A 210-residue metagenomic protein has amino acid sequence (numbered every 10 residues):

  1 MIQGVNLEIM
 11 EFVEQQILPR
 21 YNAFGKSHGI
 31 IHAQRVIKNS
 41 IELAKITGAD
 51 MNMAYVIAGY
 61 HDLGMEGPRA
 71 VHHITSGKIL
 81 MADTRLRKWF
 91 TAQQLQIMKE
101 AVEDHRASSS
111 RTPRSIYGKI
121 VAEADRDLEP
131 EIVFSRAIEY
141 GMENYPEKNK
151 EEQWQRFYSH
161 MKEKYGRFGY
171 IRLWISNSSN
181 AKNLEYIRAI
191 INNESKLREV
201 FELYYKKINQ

Functional and structural regions predicted by a protein language model:
I2-P19: Short alpha-helical hairpin
G4, N22-A49, Y60, S110-Q210: Divalent metal-dependent phosphate-bond-processing catalytic cores, especially two-metal-ion Mg2+/Mn2+ enzymes that act
Y21-F24, A44, D62-G67, T84 (+2 more regions): Short amphipathic alpha-helical interaction patches enriched in hydrophobic/aromatic residues with interspersed Lys/Arg
I30, Q34-I37, Y55, A92-E103: Short, well-structured alpha-helical segments
V36, V71-L86: An active-site-proximal "capping" alpha-helix that borders the catalytic cofactor pocket
M51-P68, H72-S76, I97-R106: His-Asp-centered metal-binding catalytic motifs of divalent-metal-dependent phosphohydrolases/nucleases
I79-R114: Hydrophobic, well-structured mid-protein blocks that either form specific transmembrane helices
